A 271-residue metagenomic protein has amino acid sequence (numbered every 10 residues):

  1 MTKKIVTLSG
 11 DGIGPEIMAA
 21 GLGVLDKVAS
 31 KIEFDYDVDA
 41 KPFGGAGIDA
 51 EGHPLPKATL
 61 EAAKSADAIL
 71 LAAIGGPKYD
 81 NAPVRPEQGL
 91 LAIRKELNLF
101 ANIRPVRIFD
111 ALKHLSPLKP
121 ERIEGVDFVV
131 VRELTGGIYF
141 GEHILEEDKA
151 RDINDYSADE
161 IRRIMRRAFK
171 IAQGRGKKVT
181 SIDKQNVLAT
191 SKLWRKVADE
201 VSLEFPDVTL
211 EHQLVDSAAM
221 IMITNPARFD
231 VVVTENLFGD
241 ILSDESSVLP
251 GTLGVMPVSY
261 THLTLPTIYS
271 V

Functional and structural regions predicted by a protein language model:
T2-V38: N-terminal phosphate-binding or glycine-rich loops at protein starts, especially the Walker A/P-loop of NTPases
T7-L22, K149-L214: Glycine-rich phosphate/diphosphate-binding loop of Rossmann-like nucleotide-binding domains
D11-G14, D67, V131, A168 (+1 more regions): Buried hydrophobic positions in well-ordered alpha/beta secondary-structure cores of metabolic enzymes
D35-L55: N-terminal beta-loop-helix "entrance" segment that forms/cooperates in small-molecule cofactor or anionic ligand
D49-N154, L237: N-terminal glycine-rich phosphate/adenylate-binding segment common to multiple enzyme folds
E61-A63, E96, K119-E124, A172-Q173 (+3 more regions): Solvent-exposed alpha-helices and their adjacent loops that cap or buttress functional pockets in soluble metabolic
A62-K78, V208-Y260: Glycine-rich phosphate-binding loop
H262-V271: Single conserved hydrophobic/aromatic residue that forms the stacking wall/gate of nucleotide- or nucleobase-binding
